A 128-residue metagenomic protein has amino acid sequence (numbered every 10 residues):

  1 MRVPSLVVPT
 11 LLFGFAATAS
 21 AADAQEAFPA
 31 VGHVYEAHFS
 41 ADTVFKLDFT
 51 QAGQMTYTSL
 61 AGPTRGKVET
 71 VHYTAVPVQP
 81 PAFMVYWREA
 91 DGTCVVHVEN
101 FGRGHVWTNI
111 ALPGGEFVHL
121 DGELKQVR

Functional and structural regions predicted by a protein language model:
M1-P4: Positively charged n-region of N-terminal signal peptides that target proteins for export
V7-A16: Bacterial N-terminal signal peptides
A17-D23: Sec/Tat signal peptide C-region and signal peptidase I cleavage site
A24-F45: Tryptophan-anchored aromatic micro-motifs
P29-E36, A52-T56, Q79-V85, H105-W107: Short, hydrophobic/aromatic-rich segments at coil-to-beta transitions
V44-T74: N-terminal glycine/threonine-rich, aromatic-flanked beta-hairpin/loop signature
P63-E99: Contiguous, well-ordered beta-strand patches that form the walls/edges of small beta-barrel/beta-sandwich domains
M84-R128: Beta-sheet ligand-binding and adhesion/scaffold domains
